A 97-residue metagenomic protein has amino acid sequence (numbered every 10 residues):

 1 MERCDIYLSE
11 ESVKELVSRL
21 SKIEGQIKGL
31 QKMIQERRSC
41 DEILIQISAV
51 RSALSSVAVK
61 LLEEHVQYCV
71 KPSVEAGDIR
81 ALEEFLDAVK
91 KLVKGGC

Functional and structural regions predicted by a protein language model:
M1-C97: Solvent-exposed interaction patches of small proteins and small membrane subunits
